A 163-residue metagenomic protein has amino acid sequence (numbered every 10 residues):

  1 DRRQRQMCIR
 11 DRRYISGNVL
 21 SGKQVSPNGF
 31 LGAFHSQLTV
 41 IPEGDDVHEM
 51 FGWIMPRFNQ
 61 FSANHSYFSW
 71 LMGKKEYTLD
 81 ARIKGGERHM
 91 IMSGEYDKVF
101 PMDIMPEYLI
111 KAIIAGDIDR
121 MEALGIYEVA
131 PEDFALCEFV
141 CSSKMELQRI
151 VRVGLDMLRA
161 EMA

Functional and structural regions predicted by a protein language model:
D1-I9: Single conserved hydrophobic/aromatic residue that forms the stacking wall/gate of nucleotide- or nucleobase-binding
R10-N18: Short loop-to-beta-strand transition segments
G22-A163: Gly/Ser/Thr/Ala-enriched C-terminal appendages of enzymes
